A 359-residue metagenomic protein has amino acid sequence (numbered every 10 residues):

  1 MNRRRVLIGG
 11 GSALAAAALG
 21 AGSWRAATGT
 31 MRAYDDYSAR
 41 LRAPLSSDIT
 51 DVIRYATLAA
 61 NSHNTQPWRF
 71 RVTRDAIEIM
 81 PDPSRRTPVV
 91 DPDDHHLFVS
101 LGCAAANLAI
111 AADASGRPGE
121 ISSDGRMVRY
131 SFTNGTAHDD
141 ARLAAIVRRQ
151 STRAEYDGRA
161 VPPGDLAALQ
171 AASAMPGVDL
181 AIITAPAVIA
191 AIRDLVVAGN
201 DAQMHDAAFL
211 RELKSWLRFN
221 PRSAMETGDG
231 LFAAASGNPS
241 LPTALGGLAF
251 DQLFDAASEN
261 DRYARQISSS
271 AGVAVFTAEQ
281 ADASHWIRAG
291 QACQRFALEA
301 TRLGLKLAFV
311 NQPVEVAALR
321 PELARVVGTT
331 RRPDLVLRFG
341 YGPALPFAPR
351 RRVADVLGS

Functional and structural regions predicted by a protein language model:
M1-S359: Acidic, surface-exposed loops and disordered segments
